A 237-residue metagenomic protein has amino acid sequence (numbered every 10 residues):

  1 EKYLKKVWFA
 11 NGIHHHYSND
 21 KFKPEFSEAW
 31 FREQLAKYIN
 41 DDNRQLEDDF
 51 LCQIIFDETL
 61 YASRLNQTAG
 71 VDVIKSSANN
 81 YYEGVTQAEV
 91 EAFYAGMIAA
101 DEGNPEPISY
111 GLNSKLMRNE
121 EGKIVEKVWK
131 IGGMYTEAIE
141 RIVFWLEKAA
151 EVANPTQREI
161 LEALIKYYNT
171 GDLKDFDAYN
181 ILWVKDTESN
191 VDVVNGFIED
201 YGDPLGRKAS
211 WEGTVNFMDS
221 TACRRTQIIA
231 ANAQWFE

Functional and structural regions predicted by a protein language model:
E1-K2, E237: Accessible peptide chain termini
K2-Y3, N11, N19-Y82, A92 (+2 more regions): Phosphate/adenylate-binding glycine loop and adjacent helical scaffold
Y61-E237: Fold-level signature of zinc-dependent metallopeptidase catalytic domains
